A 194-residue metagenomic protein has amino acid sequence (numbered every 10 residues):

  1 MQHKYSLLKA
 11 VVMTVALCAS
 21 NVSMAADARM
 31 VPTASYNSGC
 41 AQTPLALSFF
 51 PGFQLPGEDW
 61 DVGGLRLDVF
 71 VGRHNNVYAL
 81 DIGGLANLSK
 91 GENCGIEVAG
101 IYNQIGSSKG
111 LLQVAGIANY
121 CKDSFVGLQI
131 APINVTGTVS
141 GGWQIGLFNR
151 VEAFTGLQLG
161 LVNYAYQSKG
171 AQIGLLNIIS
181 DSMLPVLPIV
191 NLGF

Functional and structural regions predicted by a protein language model:
Q2-V12: Bacterial N-terminal signal peptides that target proteins for export
M13, L17: Acidic, glycine-enriched catalytic cores built around paired aspartates
S20-S23: N-terminal signal peptide c-region/cleavage motif recognized by signal peptidases
A26-F194: Surface-exposed, glycine- and small/polar-enriched segments that build interaction surfaces at terminal
